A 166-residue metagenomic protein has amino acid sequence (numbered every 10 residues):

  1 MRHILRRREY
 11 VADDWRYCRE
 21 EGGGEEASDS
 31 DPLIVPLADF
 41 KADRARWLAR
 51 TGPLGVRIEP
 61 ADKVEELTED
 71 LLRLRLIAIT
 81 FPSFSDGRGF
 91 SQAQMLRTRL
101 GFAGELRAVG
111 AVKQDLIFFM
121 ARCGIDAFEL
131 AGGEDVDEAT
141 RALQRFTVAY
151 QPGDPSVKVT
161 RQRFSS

Functional and structural regions predicted by a protein language model:
Y10-I58, D62: A positional/architectural concept
D31-V35, L54-V56, R75-I79, G104-A108 (+1 more regions): Hydrophobic faces of well-ordered beta-strands that scaffold small-molecule active sites in alpha/beta enzyme cores
W47-A49, A93-G101: Surface-exposed amphipathic alpha-helices with a cationic face
P53-L96: Glycine/Thr-rich beta-alpha phosphate-binding loop at enzyme active sites
V56-I58, V64-E69, Q114-A127: Catalytic cores of alpha/beta
P60, A103-Q114: Glycine-rich beta-to-alpha transition loops that act as phosphate-gripper elements at the mouths of alpha/beta enzyme
C123-Q144: Glycine-rich phosphate-binding active-site loops on the catalytic face of alpha/beta enzymes
D137-F164: C-terminal helical cap(s) of enzyme catalytic domains, especially alpha/beta-barrels
